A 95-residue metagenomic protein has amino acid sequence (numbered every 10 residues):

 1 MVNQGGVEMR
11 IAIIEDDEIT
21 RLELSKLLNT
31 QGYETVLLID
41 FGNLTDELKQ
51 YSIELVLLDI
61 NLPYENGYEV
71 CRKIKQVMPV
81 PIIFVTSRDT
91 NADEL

Functional and structural regions predicted by a protein language model:
V2-L95: N-terminal/domain-start alpha-helical segments
